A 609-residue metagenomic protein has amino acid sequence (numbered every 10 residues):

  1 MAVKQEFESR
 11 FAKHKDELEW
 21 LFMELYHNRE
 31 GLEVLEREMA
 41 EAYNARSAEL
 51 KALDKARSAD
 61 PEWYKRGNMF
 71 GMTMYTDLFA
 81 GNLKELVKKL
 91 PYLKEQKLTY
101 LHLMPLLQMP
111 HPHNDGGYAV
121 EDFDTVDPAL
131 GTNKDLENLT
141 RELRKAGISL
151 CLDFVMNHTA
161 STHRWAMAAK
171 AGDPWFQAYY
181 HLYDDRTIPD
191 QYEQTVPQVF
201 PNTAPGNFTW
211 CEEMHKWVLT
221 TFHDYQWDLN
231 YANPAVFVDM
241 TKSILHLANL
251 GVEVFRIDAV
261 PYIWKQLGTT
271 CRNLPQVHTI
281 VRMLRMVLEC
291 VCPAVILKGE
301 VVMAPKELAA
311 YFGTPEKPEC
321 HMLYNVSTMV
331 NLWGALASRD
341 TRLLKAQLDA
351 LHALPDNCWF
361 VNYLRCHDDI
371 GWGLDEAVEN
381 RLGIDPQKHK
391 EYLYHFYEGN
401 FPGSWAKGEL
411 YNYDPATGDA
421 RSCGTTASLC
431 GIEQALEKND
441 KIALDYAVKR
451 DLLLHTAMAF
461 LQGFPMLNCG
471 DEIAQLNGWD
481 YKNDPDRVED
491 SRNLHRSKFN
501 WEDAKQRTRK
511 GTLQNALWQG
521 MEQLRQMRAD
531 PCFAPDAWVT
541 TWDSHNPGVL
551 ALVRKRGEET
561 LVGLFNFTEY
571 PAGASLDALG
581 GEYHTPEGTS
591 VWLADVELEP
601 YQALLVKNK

Functional and structural regions predicted by a protein language model:
M1-L579, T585-G588, W592-K609: Active-site and adjacent substrate-binding regions of carbohydrate-active enzymes
